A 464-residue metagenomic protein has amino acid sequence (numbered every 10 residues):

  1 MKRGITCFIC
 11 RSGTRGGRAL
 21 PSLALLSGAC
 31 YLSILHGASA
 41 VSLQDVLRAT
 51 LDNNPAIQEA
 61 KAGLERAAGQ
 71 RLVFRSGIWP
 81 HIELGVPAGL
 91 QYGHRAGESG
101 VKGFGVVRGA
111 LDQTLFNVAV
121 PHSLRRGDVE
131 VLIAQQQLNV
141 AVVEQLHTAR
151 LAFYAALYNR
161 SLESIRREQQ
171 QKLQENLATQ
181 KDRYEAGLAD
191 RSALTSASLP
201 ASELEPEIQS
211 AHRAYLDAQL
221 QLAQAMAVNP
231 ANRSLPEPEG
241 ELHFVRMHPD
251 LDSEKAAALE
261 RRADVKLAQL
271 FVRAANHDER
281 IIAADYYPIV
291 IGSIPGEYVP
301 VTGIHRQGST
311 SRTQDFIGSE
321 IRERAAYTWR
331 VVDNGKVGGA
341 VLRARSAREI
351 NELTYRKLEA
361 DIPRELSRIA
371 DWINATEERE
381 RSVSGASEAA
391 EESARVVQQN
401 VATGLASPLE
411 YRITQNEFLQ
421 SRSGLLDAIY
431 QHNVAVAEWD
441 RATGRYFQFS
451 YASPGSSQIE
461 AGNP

Functional and structural regions predicted by a protein language model:
M1-G16: N-terminal secretory signal peptides that target proteins for export/translocation
K2, E144-R261, I369-W372, T376 (+3 more regions): Periplasmic alpha-helical coiled-coil/stalk elements that build and connect Gram-negative outer-membrane
P21-S33: Bacterial N-terminal signal peptides
L35-P87, Q113, H122, D128 (+11 more regions): Bacterial Sec-pathway N-terminal export signals of envelope proteins
L43, W79, L146, L251 (+4 more regions): ATP/adenylate-binding site constellation spanning eukaryotic-like Ser/Thr protein kinases, ABC-transporter
E59-F74, A141, Q145-R166, E175 (+6 more regions): Amphipathic alpha-helical coiled-coil segments
H81-A141, K266-D278, D285-L358, I369: Small/polar-residue-enriched beta-strand and adjacent coil segments characteristic of outer-membrane beta-barrel
D128, R191-P200, L342, P408-N416: Short, charged, amphipathic alpha-helical segments
